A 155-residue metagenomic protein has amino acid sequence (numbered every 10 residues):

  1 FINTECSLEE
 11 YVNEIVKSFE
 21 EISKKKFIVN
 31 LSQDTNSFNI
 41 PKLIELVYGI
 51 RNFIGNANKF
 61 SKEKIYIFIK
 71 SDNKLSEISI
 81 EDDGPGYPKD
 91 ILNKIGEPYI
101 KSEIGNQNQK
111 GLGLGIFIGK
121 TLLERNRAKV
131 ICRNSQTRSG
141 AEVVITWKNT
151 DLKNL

Functional and structural regions predicted by a protein language model:
N3-E21, K25, G49-R51: Short beta-to-alpha transition helix within the HATPase_c
N30-G49: Conserved short strand/loop->alpha-helix "switch" segment adjacent to the catalytic nucleotide/phosphoryl-transfer site
K64-K74: Short beta-strand/loop element within the Bergerat-fold HATPase_c
D82: Acidic ATP/Mg2+-coordinating residue in the GHKL
Y87-I100, I104: Short conserved segment of the HATPase_c
I118-R127: Conserved glycine-/histidine-rich ATP-lid loop and adjacent helix of the Bergerat-fold HATPase_c
